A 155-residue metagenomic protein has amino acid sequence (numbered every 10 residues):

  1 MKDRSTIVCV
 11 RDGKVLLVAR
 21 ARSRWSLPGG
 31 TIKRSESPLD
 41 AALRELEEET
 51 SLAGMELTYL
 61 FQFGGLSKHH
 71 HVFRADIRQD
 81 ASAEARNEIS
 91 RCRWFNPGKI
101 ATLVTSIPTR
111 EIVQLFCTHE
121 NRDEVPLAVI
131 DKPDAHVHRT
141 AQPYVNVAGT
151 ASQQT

Functional and structural regions predicted by a protein language model:
M1-V15: Conserved N-terminal beta-strand and adjoining loop/helix that marks the start of the Nudix/MutT-like hydrolase domain
D3, F63-K99, P108-R122, L127-A128: Active-site-adjacent beta-strand/loop module that shapes the phosphate/pyrophosphate-binding cleft
V8, W25, R93: Residues that recognize and position ribonucleotide moieties
G13, G30, R44, F95-G98: Structural detector for helix-capping/boundary residues
G13-V15, R22-R24, K33, L66-H69 (+1 more regions): Short, charged/polar surface micro-motifs in flexible loops or helix N-caps
V18, L60-Q62: Residue-level detector of high-confidence beta-strand sites
L27-L60: The catalytic Nudix box helix
R110-T155: Charged phosphate-binding loop/patch that engages nucleotide di/tri-phosphates or the phosphate backbone of nucleic
